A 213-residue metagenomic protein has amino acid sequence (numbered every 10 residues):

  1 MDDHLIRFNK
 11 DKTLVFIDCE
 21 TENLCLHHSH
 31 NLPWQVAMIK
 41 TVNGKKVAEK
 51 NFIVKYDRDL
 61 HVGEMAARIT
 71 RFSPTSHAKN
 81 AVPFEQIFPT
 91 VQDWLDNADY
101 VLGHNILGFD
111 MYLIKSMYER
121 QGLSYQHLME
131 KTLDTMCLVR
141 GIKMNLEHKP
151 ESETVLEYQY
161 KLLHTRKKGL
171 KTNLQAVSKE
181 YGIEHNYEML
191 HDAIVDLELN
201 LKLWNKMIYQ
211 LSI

Functional and structural regions predicted by a protein language model:
D2-Q121, Q126-L128, K168, L174-Y181: Conserved non-catalytic scaffold segment of RNase H-like nuclease domains
C19-T21, T135, L197: Generic detector of well-ordered alpha-helical packing
R58-L60, L138-G141, A193-I194: A short acidic, often aromatic-flanked loop/helix-cap motif at beta-alpha or helix-coil junctions that lines enzyme
K79, E130, M189-H191: Proline- and acidic/polar-enriched loop/turn elements at helix boundaries
N97-G108, L113, M117-Y118, V155-I213: Acidic, Mg2+-coordinating catalytic module of metal-dependent nucleases/exonucleases that use a two-metal-ion mechanism
T132-T165: Short alpha-helix plus adjacent loop in nuclease-associated cores
